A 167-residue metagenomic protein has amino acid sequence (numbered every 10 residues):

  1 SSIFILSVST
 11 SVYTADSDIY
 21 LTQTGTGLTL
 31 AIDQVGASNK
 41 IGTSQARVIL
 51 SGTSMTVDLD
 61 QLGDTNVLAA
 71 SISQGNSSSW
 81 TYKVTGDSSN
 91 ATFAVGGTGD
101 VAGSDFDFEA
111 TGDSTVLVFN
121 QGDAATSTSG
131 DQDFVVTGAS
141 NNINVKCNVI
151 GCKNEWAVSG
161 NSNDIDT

Functional and structural regions predicted by a protein language model:
S1-T167: Long, low-complexity, polar and repeat-rich extracellular regions of very large Gram-negative surface proteins
